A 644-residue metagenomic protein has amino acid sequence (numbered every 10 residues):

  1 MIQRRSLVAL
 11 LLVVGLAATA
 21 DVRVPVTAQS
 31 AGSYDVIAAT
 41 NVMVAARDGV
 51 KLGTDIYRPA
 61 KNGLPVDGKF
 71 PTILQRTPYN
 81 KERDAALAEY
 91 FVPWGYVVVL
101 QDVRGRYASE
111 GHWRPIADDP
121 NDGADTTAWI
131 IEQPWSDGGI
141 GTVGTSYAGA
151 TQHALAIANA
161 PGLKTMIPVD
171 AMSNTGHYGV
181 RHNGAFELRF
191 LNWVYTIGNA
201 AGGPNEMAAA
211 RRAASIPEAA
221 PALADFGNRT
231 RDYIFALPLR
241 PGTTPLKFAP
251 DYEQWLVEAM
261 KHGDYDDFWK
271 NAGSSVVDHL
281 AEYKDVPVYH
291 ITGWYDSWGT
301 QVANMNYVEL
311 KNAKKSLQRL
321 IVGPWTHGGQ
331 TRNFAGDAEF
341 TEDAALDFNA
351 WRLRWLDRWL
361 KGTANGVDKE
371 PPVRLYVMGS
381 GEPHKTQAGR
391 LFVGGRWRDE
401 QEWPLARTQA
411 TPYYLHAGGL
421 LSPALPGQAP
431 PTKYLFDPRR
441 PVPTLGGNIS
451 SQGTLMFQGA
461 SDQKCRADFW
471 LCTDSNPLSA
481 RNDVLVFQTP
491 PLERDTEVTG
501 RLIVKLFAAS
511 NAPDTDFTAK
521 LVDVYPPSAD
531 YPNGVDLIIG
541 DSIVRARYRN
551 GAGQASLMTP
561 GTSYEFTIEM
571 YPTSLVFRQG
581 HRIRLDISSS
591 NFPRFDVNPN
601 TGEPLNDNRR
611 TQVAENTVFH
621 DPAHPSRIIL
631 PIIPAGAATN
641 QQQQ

Functional and structural regions predicted by a protein language model:
A38, M43, F348, L360-Q644: Glycine/threonine-rich phosphate-binding loop and adjacent beta-strand/alpha-helix elements that clamp
R47-L64: A short loop-to-beta-strand scaffold at the N-terminal edge of the catalytic core in hydrolase folds
P59-E132, G179-H182, E187, T331-F340 (+4 more regions): Cap/lid segment of the alpha/beta-hydrolase catalytic domain
P93, I157-Y283, V367: Accessory cap/linker subdomain of secreted extracellular hydrolases
P134-Y147: Alpha/beta-hydrolase fold nucleophile elbow
G149-A160, L506: Short glycine-enriched nucleophile-adjacent loop and the immediately C-terminal alpha-helix near the catalytic center
H290-T292: Short beta-strand/loop motif that positions the catalytic acidic residue of the alpha/beta-hydrolase fold
S297-N304: Conserved alpha/beta-hydrolase "acid-adjacent" motif
